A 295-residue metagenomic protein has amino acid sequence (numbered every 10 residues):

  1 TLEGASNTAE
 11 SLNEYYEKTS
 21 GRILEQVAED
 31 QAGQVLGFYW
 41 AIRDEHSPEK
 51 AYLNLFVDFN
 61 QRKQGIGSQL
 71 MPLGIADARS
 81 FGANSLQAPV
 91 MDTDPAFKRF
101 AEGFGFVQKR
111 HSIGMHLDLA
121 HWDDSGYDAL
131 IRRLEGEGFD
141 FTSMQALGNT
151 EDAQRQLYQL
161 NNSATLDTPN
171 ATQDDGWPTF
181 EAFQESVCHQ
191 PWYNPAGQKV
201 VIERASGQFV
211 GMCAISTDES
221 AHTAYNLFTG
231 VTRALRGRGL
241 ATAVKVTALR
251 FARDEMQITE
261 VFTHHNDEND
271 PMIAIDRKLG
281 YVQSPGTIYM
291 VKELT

Functional and structural regions predicted by a protein language model:
T1-T93, R204, F209-T232: Conserved donor-binding loop and adjoining core beta-sheet/short helix segment in diverse acyl/aminoacyl transferases
T1-Y15, T19-R22, V27-Q34, L130-E181: Short amphipathic alpha-helix that is part of the acyltransferase structural core
Y16-G21, H189-P195: Short loop/turn motifs at secondary-structure junctions and domain boundaries
H46-S47, F59-I66, M71-T150, T287-K292: Acyl-donor-binding surface of acyltransferase catalytic domains
K63-A76, G103, V231, G237-R250 (+2 more regions): Conserved acetyl-CoA-binding loop-helix of GNAT-fold acetyltransferases
F104-D123, G197-K199, R250, M256-T295: Active-site/acyl-donor-binding loops of N-acyltransferases
T168-P169, Q184-E185, Q190-Y193, K199: Oxyanion-binding "anion nests"
F209-F228, A241-V261: Extended hydrophobic/aromatic segments used for targeting, binding, or gating
